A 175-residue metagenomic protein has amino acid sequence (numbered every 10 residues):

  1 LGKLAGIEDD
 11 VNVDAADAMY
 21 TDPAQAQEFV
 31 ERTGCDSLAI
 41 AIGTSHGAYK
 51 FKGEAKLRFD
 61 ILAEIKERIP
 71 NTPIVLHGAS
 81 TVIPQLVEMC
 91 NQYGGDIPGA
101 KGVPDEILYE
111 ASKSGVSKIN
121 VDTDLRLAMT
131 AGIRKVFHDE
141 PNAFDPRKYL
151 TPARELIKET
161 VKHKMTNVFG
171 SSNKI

Functional and structural regions predicted by a protein language model:
L1-P73, P84-M89, Y93-G99, D105 (+3 more regions): Alpha/beta enzyme core
H77-T81: Short catalytic/ligand-gating loop segments at beta-alpha or beta-beta junctions within enzyme catalytic domains
Q92, I97, V103-I175: C-terminal alpha-helical cap/extension of soluble enzyme domains
